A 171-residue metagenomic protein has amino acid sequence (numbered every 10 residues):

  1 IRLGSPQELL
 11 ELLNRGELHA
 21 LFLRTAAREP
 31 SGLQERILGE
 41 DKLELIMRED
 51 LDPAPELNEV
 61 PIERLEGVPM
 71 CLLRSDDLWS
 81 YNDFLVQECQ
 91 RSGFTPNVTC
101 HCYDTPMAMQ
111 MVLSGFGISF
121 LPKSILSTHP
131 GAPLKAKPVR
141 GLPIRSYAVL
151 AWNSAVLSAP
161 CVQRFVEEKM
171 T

Functional and structural regions predicted by a protein language model:
I1, Q90-T99: A local structural motif
I1-P30, C102: Central regulatory/effector-binding core of bacterial HTH transcription factors
S5, P61, Y103-D104, P122: Short loop/turn segments at beta->alpha junctions
L10, N14, I62, A108-M109: Short hydrophobic/charged patches on amphipathic alpha-helices used for structural packing and interfaces
R24, P69-S92, S158-P160, V166-E167: Secondary-structure junction motif
P30-R36, E40-D41, P55, P106-A155: Beta-alpha-beta core module
L33-L43, M47-M70: Flexible hinge/capping segments at coil-to-helix
Y147, A151-T171: Extended ligand-binding regions for polar small-molecule ligands
